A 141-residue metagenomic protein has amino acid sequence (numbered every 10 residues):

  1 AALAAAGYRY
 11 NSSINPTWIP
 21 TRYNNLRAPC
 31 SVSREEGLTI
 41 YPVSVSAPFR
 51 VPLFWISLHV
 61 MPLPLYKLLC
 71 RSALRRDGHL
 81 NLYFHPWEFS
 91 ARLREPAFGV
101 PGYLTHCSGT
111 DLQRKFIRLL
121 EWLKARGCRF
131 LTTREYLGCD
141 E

Functional and structural regions predicted by a protein language model:
A1-Y83: Active-site-adjacent pocket scaffolds in enzyme catalytic domains
M61-E141: C-terminal domain-boundary segment and adjacent tail
